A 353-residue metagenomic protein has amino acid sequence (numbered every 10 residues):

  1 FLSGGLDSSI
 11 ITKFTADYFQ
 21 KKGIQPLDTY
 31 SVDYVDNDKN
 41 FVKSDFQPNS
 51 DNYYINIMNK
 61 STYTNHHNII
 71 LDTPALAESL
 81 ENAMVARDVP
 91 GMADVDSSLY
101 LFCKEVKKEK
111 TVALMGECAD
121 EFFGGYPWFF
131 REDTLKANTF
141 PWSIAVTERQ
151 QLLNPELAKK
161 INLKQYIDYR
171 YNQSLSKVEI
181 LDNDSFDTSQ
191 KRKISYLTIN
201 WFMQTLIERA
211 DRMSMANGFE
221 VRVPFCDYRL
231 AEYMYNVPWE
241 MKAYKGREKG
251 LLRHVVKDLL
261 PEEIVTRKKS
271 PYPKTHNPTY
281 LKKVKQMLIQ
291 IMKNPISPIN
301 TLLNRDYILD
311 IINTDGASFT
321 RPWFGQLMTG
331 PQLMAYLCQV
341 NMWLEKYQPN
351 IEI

Functional and structural regions predicted by a protein language model:
F1, L6-N52: ATP-dependent adenylation/pyrophosphate-handling site
F1-S3, D28-D33, N68-I70, L114-C118 (+4 more regions): Short beta-strand segments
L6-S8, Y34-N37, T73-L76, C118-F122 (+4 more regions): Short, solvent-exposed loop/turn segments at secondary-structure junctions
T15-F19, F130, P238: Active-site catalytic pocket residues across diverse enzymes, especially alpha/beta-hydrolases
P26-V35, F46-A86, Y171-L181: A conserved beta-strand->alpha-helix junction
S44-Q47, A83-V85, P127-T134, E352-I353: Short secondary-structure boundary/capping segments
V95, V112-L114, W142-I353: Adenosyl-5′-phosphate
F123-R149: A mobile, often basic/glycine-rich helix-loop segment that functions as the active-site lid/recognition loop
